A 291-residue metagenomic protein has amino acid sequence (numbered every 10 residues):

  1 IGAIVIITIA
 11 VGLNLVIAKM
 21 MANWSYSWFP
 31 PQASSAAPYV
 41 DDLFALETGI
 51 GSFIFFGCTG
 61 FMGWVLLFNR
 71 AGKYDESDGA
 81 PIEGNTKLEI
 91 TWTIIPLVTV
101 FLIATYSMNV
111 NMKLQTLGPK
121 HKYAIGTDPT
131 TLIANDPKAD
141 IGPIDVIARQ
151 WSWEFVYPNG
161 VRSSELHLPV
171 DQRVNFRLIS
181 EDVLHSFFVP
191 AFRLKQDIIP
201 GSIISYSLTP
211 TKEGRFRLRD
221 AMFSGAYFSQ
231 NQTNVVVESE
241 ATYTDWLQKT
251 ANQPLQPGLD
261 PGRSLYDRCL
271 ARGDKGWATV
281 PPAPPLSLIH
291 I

Functional and structural regions predicted by a protein language model:
I1-C58: Hydrophobic alpha-helical segments
S27-F44, K73-W92, A191-K212, T244-P254: Extracytoplasmic beta-sandwich strand-turn segments characteristic of Greek-key/jelly-roll folds
A45-G126, T250: Internal alpha-helical transmembrane segments
M108-I179: Membrane-interface segments at or immediately adjacent to transmembrane helices that form the boundary between
G142, E154, S164-A226: Membrane-embedded segments
I204-P261: Active-site/pore-lining binding-face segments in mid-to-C-terminal subdomains
T250-S287: Compositionally biased low-complexity segments at domain edges in trafficked proteins and select soluble regulators
I289-I291: Conserved small/polar residues in nucleotide/adenosyl-binding loops
